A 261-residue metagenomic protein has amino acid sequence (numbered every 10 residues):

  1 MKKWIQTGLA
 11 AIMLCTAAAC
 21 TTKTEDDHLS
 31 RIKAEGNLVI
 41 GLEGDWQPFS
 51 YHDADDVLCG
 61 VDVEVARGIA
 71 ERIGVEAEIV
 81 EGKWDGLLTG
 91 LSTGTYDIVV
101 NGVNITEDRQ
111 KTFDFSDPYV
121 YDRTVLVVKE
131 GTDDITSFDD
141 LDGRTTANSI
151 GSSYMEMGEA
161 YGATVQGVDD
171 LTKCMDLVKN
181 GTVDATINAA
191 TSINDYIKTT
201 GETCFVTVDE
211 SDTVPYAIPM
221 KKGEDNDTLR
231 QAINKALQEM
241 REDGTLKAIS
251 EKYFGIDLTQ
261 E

Functional and structural regions predicted by a protein language model:
C15-A19: C-terminal motif of bacterial Sec signal peptides marking the signal peptidase cleavage site
T21-K23, V63-R72, I150-S152, I218-D257: Extended ligand-binding regions for polar small-molecule ligands
T24-G102: Extracytoplasmic small-molecule ligand-binding "clamshell" domains of the periplasmic binding protein/Venus flytrap
D26, E78-G90, D133, S152 (+2 more regions): Short helix-initiation/N-cap motifs at beta->coil->alpha
L29-R31, V128-T145: Flexible hinge/capping segments at coil-to-helix
I40-E43, F115-S137, P219-M220: Hydrophobic/proline-rich hinge and linker segments of small-molecule sensing/allosteric domains, predominantly
G86, V103-K111, M157-A160, K179 (+1 more regions): A ligand-binding cleft/hinge motif common to bilobed small-molecule-binding domains
Y121-V128, A190, N194-K235, I256-E261: Periplasmic-binding protein-like
